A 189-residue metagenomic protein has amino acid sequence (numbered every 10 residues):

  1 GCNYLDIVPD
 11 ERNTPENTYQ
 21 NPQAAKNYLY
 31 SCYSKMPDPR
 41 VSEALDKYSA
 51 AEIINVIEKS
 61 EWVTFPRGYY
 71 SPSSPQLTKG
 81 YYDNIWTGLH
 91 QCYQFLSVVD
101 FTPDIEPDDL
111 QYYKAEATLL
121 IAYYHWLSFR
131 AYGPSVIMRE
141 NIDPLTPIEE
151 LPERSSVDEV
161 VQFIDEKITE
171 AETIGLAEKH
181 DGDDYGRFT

Functional and structural regions predicted by a protein language model:
C2-K47: Membrane-proximal, proline-rich intrinsically disordered regions
C2-V8, T64, S135-R139: Short, compositionally biased low-complexity segments
E11-T14, Y70-S71, E140-I148: Short linear capping/connector segments at secondary-structure termini
E16, S42-I57, M138-E140, L176-T189: Short, surface-exposed recognition loops and adjoining beta-strand edges that mediate ligand/DNA contacts, enriched
Q20, D38, M138-R139, P144 (+1 more regions): Alpha-helix boundary/interfacial micro-motifs
N21, K26-N27, S34, E61-Y132 (+2 more regions): Conserved, well-structured interaction surfaces
R40-A44, S128-I137: Proline-centered turn/helix-capping motifs that create local helix->coil transitions or kinks
